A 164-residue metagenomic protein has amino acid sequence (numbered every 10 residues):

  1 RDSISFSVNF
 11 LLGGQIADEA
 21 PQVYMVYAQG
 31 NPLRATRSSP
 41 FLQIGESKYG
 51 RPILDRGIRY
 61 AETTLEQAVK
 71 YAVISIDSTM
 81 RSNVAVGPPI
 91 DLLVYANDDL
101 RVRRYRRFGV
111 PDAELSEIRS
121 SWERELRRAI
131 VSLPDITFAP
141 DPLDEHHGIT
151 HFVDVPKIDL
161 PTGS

Functional and structural regions predicted by a protein language model:
R1-S164: N-terminal nucleophile
